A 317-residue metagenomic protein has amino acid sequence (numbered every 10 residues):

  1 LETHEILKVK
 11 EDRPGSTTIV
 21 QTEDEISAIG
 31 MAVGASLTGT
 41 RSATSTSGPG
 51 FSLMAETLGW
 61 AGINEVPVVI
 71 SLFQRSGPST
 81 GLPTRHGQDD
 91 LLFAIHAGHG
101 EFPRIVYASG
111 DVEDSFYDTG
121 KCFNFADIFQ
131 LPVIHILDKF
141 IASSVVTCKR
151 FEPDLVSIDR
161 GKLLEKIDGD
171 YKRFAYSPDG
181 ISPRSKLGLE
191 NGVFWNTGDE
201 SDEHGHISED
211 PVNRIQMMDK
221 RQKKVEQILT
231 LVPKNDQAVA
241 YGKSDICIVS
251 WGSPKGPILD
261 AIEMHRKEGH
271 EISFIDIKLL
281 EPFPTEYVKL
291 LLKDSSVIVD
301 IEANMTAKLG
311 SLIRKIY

Functional and structural regions predicted by a protein language model:
L1-A97, F102-P103, A108-S109: Thiamine diphosphate
D24-S27, G50, D114, S250 (+1 more regions): Secondary-structure capping and boundary motifs in well-ordered enzyme cores
S27-M31, D90, D114, D118 (+2 more regions): Catalytic-loop motifs flanking and including active-site residues across diverse enzymes
G34-L37, I63, Y117, N124 (+1 more regions): Charged/polar positions on well-ordered alpha helices
S52-E56, Y117, F283: Short, conserved clusters of charged catalytic residues that mark active-site and nucleotide-handling motifs
P78-S79, D114, A142-V145: Short, well-ordered, mixed-charge alpha-helical segments that flank or form enzyme active sites
F102-N124: Active-site/ligand-binding-proximal alpha/beta "capping" segment
D118, F123-Y317: Flexible, low-complexity linker and terminal segments
